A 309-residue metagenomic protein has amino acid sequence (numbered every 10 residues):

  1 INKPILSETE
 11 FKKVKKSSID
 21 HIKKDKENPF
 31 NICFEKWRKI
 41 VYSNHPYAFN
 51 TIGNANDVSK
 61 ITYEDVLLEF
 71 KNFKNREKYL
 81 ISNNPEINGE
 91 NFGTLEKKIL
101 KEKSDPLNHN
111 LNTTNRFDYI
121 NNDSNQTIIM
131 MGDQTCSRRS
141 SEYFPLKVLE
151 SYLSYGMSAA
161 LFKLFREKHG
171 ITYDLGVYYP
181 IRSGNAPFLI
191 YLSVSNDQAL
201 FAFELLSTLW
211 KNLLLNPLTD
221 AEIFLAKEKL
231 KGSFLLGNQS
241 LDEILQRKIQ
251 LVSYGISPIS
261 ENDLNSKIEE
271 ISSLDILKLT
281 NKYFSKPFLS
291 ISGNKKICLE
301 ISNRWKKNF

Functional and structural regions predicted by a protein language model:
I1-K103, I129, T135-S137, S154 (+1 more regions): Charge-rich, well-structured scaffold segments of protease-associated domains
E102-F162: His/Glu-based metal-binding/catalytic segments typifying zinc-dependent metallopeptidases
